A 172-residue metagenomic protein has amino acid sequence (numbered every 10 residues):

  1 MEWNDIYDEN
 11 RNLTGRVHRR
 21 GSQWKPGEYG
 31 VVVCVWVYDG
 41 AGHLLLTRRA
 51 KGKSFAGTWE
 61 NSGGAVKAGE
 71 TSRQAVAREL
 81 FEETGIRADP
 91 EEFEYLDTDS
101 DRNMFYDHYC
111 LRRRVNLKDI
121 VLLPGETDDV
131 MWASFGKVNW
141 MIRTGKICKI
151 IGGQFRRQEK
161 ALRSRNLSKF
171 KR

Functional and structural regions predicted by a protein language model:
M1-C34, Y38-G40: Acidic, metal-coordinating catalytic segment for phosphate/diphosphate chemistry, firing primarily on the Nudix
I6, V37, L46, C110-L111 (+1 more regions): Conserved hydrophobic "DFG−1" position in protein kinase catalytic cores
K25-G27, F55-E60, M131: A short, polar/proline- and glycine-enriched secondary-structure boundary/capping micro-motif
V32-G63: A glycine-rich, hydrophobic loop/mini-helix early in the fold
A65-I150: Unchanged
C148-R172: Charged phosphate-binding loop/patch that engages nucleotide di/tri-phosphates or the phosphate backbone of nucleic
